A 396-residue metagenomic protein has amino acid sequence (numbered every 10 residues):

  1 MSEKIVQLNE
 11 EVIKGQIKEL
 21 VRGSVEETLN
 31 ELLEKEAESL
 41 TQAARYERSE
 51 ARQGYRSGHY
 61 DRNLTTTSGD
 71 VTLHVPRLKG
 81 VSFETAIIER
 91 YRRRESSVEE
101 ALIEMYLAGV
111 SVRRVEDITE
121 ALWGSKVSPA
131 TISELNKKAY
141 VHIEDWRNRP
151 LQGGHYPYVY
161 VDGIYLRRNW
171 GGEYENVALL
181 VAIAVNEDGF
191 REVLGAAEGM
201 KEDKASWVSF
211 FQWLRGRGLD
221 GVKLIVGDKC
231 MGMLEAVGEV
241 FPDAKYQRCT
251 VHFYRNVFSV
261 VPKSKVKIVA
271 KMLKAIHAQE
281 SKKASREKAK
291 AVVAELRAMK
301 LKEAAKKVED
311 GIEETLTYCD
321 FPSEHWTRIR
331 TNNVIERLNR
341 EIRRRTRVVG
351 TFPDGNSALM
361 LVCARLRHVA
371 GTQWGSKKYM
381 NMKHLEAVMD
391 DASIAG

Functional and structural regions predicted by a protein language model:
S2-E89, R167: Short, conserved DNA-binding cores of transcription-related domains
S2-K4, K35-E38, Q42, L107 (+1 more regions): Acidic/histidine-rich catalytic cores and adjacent linkers of DNA breakage/strand-transfer/modification proteins
H74-K79, I87-R92, S125-K126, T131-V226 (+5 more regions): RNase H-like nuclease fold core
E84, V257-A291: Metal-dependent DNA phosphodiester-chemistry modules and their immediately adjacent helices/loops in DNA-processing
S97-G109: Short, amphipathic alpha-helical "recognition" segments used to contact nucleic acids or chromatin
R113-G124: DNA-recognition alpha helix
L224-M231, A236-M272: Conserved beta-strand -> loop -> alpha-helix junction used to position metal-binding or nucleic-acid-contacting
